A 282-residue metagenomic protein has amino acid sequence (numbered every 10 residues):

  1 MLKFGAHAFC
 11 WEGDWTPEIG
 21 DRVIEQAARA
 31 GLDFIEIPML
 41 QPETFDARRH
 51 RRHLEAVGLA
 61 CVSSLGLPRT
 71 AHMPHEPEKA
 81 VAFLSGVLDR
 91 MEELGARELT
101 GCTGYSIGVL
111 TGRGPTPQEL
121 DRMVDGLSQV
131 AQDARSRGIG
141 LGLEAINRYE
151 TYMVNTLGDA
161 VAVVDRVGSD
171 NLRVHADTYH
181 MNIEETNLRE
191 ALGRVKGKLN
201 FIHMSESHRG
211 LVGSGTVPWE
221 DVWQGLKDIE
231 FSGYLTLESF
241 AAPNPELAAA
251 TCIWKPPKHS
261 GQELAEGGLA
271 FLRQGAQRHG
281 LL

Functional and structural regions predicted by a protein language model:
M1-A8, E12-G13, P17-A28, G95-R97 (+2 more regions): Histidine-acidic metal/acid-base catalytic patches
K3, A60, G140: Residues at the starts of beta-strands that form the adenosine-phosphate
C10-E12, M39-Q41, L67-T70, T103-I107 (+4 more regions): Active-site-proximal loop/turn and secondary-structure-junction residues that shape catalytic pockets, frequently
D21, D33, I37-D125, S232 (+2 more regions): Structural motif corresponding to the early beta-alpha repeats
A28, E55, E92, A131 (+2 more regions): Anion (oxyanion) recognition and catalysis
F34, G142, V174-T178, T236-L237: Generic enzyme active-site microenvironment
H75-R173, I183-E185, K255, H259-E263 (+1 more regions): Active-site acidic/histidine proton-transfer and metal-coordination neighborhood in alpha/beta enzyme cores
